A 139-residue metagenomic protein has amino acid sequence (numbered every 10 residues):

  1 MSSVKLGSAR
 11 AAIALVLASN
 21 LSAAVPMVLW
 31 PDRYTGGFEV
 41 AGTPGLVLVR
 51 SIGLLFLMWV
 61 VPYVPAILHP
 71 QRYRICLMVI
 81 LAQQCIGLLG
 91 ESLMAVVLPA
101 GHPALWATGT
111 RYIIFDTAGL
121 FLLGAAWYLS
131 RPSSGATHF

Functional and structural regions predicted by a protein language model:
M1-S19: Cytosolic juxtamembrane helix and N-cap/initiation of the first transmembrane helix
A18, A23, G45-I67, A82 (+1 more regions): Core segments of alpha-helical transmembrane spans in multipass integral membrane proteins
S22-G37: Short membrane-interface helical motifs at transmembrane helix boundaries in multi-pass membrane transporters
R33, L93-A104: Interfacial helix-loop-helix junctions of multi-pass membrane proteins
G37-L46, V79, G101-I114: Non-cytosolic membrane-interface motifs at loop->transmembrane helix junctions
Q71-I75: Membrane-helix interface segments
L77-L93, D116-G119: Hydrophobic alpha-helical membrane segments
I114-F139: Membrane-water interface at the C-terminal end of transmembrane alpha helices
